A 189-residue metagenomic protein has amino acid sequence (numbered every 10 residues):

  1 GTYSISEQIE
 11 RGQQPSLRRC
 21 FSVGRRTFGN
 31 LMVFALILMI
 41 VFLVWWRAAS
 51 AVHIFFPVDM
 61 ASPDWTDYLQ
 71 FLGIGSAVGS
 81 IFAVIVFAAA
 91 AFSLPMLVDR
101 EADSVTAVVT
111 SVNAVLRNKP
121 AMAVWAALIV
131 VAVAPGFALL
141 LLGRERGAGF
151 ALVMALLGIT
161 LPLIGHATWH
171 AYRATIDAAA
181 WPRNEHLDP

Functional and structural regions predicted by a protein language model:
G1-P189: Hydrophobic alpha-helical membrane segments
